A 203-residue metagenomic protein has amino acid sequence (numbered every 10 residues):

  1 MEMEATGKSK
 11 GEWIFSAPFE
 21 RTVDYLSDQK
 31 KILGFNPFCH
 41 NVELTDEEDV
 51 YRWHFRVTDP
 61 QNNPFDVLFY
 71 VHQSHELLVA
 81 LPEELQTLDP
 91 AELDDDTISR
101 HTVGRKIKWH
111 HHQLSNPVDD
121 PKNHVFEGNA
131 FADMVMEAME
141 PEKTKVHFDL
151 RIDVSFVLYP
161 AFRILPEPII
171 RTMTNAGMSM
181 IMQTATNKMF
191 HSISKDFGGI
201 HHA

Functional and structural regions predicted by a protein language model:
M1-E76, L81-L88: Hydrophobic ligand-binding cavity/cleft-lining segments
E48-V50, T87-D96, Q113, M182-F190: Low-complexity, flexible helical/coil segments
E84-N175: Beta-strand/loop substructures that line and gate deep hydrophobic ligand-binding cavities in soluble
F162-A203: A conserved amphipathic terminal alpha-helix motif
